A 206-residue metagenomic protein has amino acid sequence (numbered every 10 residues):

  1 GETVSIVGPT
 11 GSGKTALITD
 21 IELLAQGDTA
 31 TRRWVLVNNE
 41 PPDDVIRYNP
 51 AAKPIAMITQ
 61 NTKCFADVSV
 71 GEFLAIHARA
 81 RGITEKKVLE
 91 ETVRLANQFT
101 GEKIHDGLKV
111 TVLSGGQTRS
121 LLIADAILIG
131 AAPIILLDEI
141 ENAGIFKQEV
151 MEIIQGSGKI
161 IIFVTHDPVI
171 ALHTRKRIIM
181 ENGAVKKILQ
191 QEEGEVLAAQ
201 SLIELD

Functional and structural regions predicted by a protein language model:
T15: Walker A/P-loop
E22-Q26: Helix-to-loop junction immediately C-terminal to a conserved catalytic motif
E40-A56: ABC ATPase NBD coupling module
M57, N61, A66-E91: Q-loop/switch helix immediately C-terminal to the Walker
L108-L113: Conserved ABC ATPase signature
G115-I135: GG-anchored amphipathic helix commonly corresponding to the ABC/SMC/Rad50 NBD signature/C-loop
L172-M180: Conserved catalytic segment of ABC-fold P-loop ATPases
G183-D206: Conserved beta-strand-loop-alpha-helix hinge in the C-terminal portion of ABC ATPase nucleotide-binding domains
